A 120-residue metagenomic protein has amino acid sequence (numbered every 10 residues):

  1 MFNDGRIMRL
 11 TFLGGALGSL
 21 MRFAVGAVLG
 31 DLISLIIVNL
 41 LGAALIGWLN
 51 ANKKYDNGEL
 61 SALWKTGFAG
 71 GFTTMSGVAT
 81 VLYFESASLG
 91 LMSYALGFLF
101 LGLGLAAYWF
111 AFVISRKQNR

Functional and structural regions predicted by a protein language model:
M1-R120: Membrane-interface helix-loop junctions in multi-pass transporters/channels
